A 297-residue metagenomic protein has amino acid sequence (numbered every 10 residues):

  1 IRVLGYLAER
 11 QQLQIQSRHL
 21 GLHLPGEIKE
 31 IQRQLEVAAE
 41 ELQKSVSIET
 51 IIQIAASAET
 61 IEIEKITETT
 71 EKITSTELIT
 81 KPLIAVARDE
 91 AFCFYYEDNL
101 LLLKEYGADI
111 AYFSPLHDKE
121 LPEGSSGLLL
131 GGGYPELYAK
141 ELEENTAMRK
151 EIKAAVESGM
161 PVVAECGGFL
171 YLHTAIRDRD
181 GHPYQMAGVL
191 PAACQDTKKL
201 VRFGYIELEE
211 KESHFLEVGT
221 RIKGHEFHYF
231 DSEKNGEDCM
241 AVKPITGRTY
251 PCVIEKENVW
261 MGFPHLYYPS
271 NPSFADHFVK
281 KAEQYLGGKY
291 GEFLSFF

Functional and structural regions predicted by a protein language model:
I1-K72: Internal gly/pro-rich beta-alpha loop/helix module that stabilizes soluble enzyme cofactors or their anionic handles
I15-G21, E97-N99, T174-A175, L200-V201: Short acidic, glycine/serine/threonine-rich loops at helix termini
A39-L42, A87-E90, F263-Y267: Structural motif
L78-I79, F92-K104, D109-I110, D196 (+1 more regions): C-terminal and late-domain segments of enzyme folds
K81-E157: Phosphate-binding active sites in nucleotide-utilizing proteins
L128, E165, A187, F227 (+1 more regions): Hydrophobic, well-ordered secondary-structure elements that form the walls of internal hydrophobic environments
P135-E212: Cysteine-nucleophile active-site neighborhood
